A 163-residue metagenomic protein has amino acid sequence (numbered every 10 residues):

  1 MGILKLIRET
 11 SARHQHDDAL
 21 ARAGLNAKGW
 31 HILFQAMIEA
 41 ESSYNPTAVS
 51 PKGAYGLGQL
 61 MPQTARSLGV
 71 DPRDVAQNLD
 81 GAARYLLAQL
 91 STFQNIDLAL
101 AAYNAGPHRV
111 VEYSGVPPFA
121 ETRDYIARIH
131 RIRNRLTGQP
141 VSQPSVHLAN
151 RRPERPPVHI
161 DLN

Functional and structural regions predicted by a protein language model:
M1, A21-G24, T47-P51, T64-V75 (+2 more regions): Second-shell loop/turn segments in exported
M1-S43: Export/targeting segments at the very N-terminus of extracytoplasmic proteins
K5-A12, I32-Q35, D80-L87, D97 (+3 more regions): Solvent-exposed, polar/charged alpha-helical surfaces in well-ordered, non-transmembrane soluble domains, broadly
Q15-G29, T47-V49, Q94-A102, P140-Q143: Surface-exposed patches in mature extracellular/periplasmic domains of secreted proteins
L33, V49-V70, N78-L86, P107-H108 (+1 more regions): Substrate-binding/active-site groove segments that recognize and process beta-1,4-linked N-acetyl-hexosamine
I38-E41, Q63, Y103: Active-site-proximal beta-strand/loop segments in catalytic clefts of secreted hydrolases
A101-H147: Catalytic and substrate-binding regions of cell-wall glycan-acting enzymes that process beta-1,4-linked
P144-N163: Low-complexity, Gly/Ser/Thr/Pro-rich intrinsically disordered linker/tail segments
